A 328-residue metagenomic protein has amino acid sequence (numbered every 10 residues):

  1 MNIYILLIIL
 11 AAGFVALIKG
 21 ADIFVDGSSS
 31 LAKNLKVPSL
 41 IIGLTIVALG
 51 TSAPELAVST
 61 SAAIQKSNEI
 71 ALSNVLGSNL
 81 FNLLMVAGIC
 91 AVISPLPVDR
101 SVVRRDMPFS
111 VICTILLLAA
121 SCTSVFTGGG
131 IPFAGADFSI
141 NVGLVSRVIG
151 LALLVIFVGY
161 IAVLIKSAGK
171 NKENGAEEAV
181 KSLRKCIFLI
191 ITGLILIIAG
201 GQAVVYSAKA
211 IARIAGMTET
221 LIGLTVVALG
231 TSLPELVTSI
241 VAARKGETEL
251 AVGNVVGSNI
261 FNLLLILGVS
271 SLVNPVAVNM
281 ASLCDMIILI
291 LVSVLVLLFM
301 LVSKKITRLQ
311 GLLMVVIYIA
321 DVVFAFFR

Functional and structural regions predicted by a protein language model:
M1-R328: Hydrophobic alpha-helical segments, chiefly the membrane-spanning helices and signal/signal-anchor peptides
